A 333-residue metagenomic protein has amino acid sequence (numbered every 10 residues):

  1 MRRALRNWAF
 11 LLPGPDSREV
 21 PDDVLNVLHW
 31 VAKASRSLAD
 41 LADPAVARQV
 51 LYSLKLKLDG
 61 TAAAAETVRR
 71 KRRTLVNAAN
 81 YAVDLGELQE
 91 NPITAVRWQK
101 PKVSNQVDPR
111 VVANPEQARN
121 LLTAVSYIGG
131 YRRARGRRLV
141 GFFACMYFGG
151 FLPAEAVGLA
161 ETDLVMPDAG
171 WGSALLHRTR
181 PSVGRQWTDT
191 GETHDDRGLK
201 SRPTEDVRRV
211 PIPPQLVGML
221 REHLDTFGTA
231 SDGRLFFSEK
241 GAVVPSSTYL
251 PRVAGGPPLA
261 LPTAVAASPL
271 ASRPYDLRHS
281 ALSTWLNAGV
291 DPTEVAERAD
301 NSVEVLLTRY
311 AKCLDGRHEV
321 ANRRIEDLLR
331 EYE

Functional and structural regions predicted by a protein language model:
M1-L5, A95-P101, G158-D225, E304: Conserved tyrosine-mediated DNA breakage-rejoining catalytic core shared by Y-recombinases
M1-P109, I128-R132: N-terminal core-binding DNA-recognition domain of tyrosine recombinases/integrases
T61-R73, L88, A95-L159, A169-W171 (+4 more regions): Basic, Lys/Arg- and aromatic-enriched nucleic-acid-binding interface segment
K71-T74, A78, L159, R252 (+2 more regions): Residues in the recognition helix of alpha-helical DNA-binding motifs
V111-V125, T179, R197-T226, R234-L250: Extended accessory and catalytic-adjacent subdomains in large enzymes
V125-G136, G149, V210, E222-L235 (+3 more regions): Short, basic (Lys/Arg/His-rich) helix/loop patches that form interaction surfaces in the mid-to-C-terminal regions
L164, R178-S182, V243, A299-R324: Catalytic-site neighborhood detector that most strongly recognizes the C-terminal catalytic loop/helix of tyrosine
R323-Y332: Short, basic, alpha-helical segments at the C-terminal edge of helix-turn-helix-like DNA-binding modules
